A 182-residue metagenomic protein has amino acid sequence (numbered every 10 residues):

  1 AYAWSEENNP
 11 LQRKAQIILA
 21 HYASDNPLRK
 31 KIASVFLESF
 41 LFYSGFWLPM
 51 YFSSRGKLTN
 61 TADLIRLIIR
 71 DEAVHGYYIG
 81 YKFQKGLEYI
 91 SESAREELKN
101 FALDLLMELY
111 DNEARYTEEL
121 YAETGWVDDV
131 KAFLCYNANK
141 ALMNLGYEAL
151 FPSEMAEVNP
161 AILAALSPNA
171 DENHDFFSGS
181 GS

Functional and structural regions predicted by a protein language model:
A1-S182: Non-heme di-metal
